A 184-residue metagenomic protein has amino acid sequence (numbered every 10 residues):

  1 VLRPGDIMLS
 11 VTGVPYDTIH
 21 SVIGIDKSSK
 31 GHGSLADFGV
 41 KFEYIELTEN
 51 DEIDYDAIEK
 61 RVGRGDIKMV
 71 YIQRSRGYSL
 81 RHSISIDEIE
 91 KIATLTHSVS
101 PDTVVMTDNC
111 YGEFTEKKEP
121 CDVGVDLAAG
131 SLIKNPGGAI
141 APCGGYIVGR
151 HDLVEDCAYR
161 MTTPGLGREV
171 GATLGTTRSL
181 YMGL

Functional and structural regions predicted by a protein language model:
V1-L184: Conserved PLP-enzyme active-site core in the AAT-like
